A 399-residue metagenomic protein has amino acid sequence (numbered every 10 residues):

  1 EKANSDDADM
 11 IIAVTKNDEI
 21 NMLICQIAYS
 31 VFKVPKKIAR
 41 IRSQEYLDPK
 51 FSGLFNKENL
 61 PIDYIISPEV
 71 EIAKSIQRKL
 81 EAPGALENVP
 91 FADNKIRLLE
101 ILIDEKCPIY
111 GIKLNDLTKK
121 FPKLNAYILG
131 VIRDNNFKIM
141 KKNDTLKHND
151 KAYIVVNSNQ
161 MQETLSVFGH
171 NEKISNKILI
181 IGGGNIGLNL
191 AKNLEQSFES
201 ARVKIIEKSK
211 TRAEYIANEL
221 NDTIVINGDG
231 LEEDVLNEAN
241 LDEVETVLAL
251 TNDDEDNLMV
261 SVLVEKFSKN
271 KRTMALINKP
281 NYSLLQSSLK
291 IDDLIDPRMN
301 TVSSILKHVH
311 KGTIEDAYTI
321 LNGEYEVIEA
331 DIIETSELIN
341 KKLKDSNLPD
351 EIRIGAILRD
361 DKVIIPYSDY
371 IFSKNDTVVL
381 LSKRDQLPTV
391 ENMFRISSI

Functional and structural regions predicted by a protein language model:
E1-I399: Cytosolic regulatory regions of ion transport systems
